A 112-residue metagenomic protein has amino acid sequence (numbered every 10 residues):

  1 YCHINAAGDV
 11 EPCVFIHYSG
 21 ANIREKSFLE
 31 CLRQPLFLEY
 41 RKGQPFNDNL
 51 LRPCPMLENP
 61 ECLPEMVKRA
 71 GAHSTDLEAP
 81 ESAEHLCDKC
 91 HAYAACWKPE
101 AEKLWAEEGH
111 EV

Functional and structural regions predicted by a protein language model:
I4-N5: Short, acidic, Ser/Thr-enriched surface-loop or helix-capping motifs
F15-V112: Flexible mid-to-C-terminal extensions adjoining Fe-S/redox cofactors in radical SAM and related proteins
